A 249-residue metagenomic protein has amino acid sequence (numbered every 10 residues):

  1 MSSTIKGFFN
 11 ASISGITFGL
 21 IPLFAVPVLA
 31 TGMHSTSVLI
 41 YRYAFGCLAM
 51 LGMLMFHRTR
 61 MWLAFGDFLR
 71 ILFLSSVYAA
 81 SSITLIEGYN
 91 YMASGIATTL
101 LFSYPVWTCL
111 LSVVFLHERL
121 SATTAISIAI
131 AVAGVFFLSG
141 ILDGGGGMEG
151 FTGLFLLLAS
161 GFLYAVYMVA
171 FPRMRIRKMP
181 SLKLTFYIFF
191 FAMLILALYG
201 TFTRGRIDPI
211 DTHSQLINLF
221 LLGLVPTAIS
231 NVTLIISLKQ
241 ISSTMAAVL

Functional and structural regions predicted by a protein language model:
M1-S37, Y41, S76, A80 (+3 more regions): Glycine-/small-residue-enriched transmembrane alpha-helix faces in small-molecule transporters and effluxers
I5-N10, T36-G52, S127-I130, T152-A159 (+1 more regions): Hydrophobic alpha-helical transmembrane segments of multi-pass integral membrane proteins, especially transporters
F9-A11, G15-I16, Y41, A97-S103 (+2 more regions): Helix-helix packing/entry segments at the starts of transmembrane helices
T17, P22, L54-L101, F137 (+1 more regions): Specific transmembrane alpha-helical segments of multi-pass solute transporters/efflux pumps, especially DMT/EamA
L23-S35, N90, S139-G150, G200-N218: Membrane-interface helix termini and inter-helical loops of multi-pass transporters
S37-L48, Y78, L85-R119, T124 (+2 more regions): Specific alpha-helical transmembrane segments that line the substrate/conduction pathway and gating interfaces
M50, L72, L111, L120-L142 (+2 more regions): Hydrophobic transmembrane alpha-helices of multi-pass small-molecule transport proteins
F65-G66, L101, H117-F137, G147-L154 (+3 more regions): Loop-to-transmembrane alpha-helix entry segments
